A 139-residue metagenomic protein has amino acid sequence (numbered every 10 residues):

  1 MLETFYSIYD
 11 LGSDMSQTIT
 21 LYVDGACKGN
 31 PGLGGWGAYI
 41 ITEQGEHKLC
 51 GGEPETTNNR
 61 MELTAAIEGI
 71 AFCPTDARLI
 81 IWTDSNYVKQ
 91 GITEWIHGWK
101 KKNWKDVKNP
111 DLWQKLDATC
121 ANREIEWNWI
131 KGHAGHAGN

Functional and structural regions predicted by a protein language model:
F5-Y9: Aromatic (phenylalanine/tyrosine) cluster motif
D10-R60, T64, E68-D76: RNase H-like nuclease fold core
T20, A26-L33, I67-N139: RNase H catalytic domain
